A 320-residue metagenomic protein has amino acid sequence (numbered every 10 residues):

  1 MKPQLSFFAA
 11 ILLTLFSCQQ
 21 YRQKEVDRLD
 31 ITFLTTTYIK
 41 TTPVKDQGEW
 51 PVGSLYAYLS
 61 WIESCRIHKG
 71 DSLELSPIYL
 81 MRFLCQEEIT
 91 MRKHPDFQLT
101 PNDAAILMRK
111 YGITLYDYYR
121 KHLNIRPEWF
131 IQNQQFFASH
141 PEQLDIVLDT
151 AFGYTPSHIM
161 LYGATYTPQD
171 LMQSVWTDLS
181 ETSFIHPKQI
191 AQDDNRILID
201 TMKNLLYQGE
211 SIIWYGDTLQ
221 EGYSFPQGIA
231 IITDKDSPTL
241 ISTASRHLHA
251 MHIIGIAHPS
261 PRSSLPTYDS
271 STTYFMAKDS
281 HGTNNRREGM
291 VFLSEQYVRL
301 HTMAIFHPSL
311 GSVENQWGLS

Functional and structural regions predicted by a protein language model:
M1-F8: Bacterial N-terminal signal peptides that target proteins for export
F8-L15: Bacterial N-terminal signal peptides
Y21-R22, T42, I146-S320: Active-site signature of cysteine proteases
R22-D30: Short, low-complexity, disordered segments immediately C-terminal to signal peptides in bacterial exported proteins
I31-Y166, Q173, K203-I212, D269 (+2 more regions): Active-site nucleophile-adjacent alpha helix/oxyanion-hole segment immediately C-terminal to the catalytic cysteine
